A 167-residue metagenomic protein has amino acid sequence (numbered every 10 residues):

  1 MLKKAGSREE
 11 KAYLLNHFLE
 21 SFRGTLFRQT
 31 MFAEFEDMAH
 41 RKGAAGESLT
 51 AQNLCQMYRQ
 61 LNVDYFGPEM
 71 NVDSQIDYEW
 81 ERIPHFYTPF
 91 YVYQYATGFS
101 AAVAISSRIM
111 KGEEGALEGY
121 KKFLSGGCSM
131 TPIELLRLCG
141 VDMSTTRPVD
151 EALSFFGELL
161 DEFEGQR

Functional and structural regions predicted by a protein language model:
M1-E9, Q29, A33, R41-R167: C-terminal, non-catalytic "cap/extension" segments appended to globular domains
M1-R23: Zinc-dependent metallopeptidase catalytic helix centered on the HExxH motif and its immediate flanking segment
L19-T25, T30, M38-R41: Long, K/E/R/D-enriched contiguous segments that form extended
